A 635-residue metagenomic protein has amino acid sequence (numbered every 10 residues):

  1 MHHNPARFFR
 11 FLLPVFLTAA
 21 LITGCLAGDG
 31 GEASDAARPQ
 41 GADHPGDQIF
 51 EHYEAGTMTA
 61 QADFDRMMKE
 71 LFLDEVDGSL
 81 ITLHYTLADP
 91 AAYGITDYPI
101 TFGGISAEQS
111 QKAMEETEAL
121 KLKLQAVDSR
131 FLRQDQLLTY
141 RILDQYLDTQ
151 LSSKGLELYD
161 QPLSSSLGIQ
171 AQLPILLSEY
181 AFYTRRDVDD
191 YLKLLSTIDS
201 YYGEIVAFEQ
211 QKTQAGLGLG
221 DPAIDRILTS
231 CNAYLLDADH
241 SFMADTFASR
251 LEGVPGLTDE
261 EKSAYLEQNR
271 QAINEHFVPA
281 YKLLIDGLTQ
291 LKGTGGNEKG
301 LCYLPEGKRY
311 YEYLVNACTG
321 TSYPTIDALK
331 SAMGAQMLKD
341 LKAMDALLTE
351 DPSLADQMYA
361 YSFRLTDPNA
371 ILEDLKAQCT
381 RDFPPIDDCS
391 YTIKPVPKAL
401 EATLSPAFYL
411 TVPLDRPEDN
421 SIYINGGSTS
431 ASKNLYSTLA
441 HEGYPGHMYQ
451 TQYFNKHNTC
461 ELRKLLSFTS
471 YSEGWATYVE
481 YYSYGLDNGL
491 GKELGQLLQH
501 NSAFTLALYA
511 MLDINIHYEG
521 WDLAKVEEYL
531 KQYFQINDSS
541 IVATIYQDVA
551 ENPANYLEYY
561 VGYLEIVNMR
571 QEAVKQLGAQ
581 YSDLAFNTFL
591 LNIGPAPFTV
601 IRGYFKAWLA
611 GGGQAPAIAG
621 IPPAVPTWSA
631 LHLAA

Functional and structural regions predicted by a protein language model:
M1-H2, L631: Intrinsically disordered, low-complexity cationic segments
H2-L13: Bacterial N-terminal signal peptides that target proteins for export
F11-L12, G31, S249, L631: Hydrophobic transmembrane signal anchors and adjacent membrane-proximal interface regions, especially in viral
T18-A19: Residue-level signal for mature regions of secreted extracellular proteins and peptides
I22-G24: C-terminal motif of bacterial Sec signal peptides marking the signal peptidase cleavage site
L26-G30: Bacterial signal peptide processing site
G31-R38: Ser/Thr/Pro/Gly-rich low-complexity linker/stalk segments immediately outside membranes or between
R38-A635: N-terminal maturation segment of proteins
